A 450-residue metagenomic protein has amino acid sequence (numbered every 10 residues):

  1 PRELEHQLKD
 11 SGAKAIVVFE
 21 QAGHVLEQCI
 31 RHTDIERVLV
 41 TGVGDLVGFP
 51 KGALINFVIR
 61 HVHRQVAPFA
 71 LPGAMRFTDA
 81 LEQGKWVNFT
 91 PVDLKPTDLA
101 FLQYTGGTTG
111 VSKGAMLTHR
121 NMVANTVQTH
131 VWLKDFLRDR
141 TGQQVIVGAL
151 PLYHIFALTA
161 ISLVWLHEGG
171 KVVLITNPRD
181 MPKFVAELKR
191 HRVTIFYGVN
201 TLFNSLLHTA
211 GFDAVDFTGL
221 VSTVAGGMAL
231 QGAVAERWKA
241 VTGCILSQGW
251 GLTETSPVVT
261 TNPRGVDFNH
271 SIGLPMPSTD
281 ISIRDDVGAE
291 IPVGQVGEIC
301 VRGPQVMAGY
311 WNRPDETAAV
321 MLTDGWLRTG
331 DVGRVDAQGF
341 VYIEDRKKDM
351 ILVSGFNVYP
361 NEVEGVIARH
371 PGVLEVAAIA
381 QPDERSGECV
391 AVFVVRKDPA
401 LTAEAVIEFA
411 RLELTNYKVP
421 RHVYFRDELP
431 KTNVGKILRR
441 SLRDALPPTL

Functional and structural regions predicted by a protein language model:
P1-E82, K397-P399: Structural core segment of the AMP-binding/adenylate-forming
P1-H6, E20-A22, G170-H191, V358-V363: ATP-dependent adenylate-forming carboxylate-activation enzymes
I16-A22, F196, V287, G303 (+7 more regions): AMP-binding/adenylate-forming catalytic core of the ANL superfamily
A53-F57, G170, R190-G198, L207-D267 (+1 more regions): Gly/Ser/Thr-rich phosphate-binding loop
A80, A229, D267-N312, V320: Adenylate-forming AMP-binding core of the ANL superfamily, especially NRPS adenylation
G84-T97, L102-G148, G170, A214: Conserved adenylate-forming
S112, N125-H130, V185, F203-A210 (+8 more regions): Adenylate-forming
V123-V145, Y153-T194, T209: Conserved AMP-binding/adenylation subdomain of ANL enzymes
